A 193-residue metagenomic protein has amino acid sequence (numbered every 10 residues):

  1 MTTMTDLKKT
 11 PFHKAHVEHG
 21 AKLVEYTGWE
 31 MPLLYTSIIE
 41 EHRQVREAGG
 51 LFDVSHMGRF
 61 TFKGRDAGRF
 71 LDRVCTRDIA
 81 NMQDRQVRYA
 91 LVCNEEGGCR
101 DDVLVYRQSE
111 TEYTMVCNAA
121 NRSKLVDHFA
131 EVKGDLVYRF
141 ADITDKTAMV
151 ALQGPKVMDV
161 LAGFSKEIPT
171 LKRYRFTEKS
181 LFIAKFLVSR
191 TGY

Functional and structural regions predicted by a protein language model:
M1-Y193: Basic, glycine/lysine-rich polyanion-binding surfaces/domains
